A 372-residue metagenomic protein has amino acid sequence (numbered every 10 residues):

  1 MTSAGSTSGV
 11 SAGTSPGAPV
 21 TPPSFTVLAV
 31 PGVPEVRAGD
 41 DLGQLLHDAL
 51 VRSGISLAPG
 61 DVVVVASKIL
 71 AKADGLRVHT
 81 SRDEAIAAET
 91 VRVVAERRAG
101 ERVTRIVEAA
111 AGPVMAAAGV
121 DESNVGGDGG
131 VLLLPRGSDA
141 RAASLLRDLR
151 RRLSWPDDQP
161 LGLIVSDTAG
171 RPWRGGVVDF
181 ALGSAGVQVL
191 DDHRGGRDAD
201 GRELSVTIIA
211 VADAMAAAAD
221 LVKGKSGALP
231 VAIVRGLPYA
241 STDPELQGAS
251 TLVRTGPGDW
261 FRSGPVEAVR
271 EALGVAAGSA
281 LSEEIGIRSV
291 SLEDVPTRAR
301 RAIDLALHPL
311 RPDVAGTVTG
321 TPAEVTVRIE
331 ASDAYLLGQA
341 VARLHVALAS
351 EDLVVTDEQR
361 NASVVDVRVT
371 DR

Functional and structural regions predicted by a protein language model:
M1-S24, R368-R372: Actinobacteria-biased recognition of intrinsically disordered, low-complexity terminal regions
G17-T80: N-terminal, positively charged regions that mediate nucleic acid binding
P22-P31, R77-S123, L161-V325, S332 (+1 more regions): A structural signal for small-residue-enriched, beta-sheet-centric alpha/beta enzyme cores and oligomeric scaffold folds
L42-S53, A140-R150, L163, A218: Short, well-ordered amphipathic alpha-helical segments that serve as non-catalytic structural scaffolds within diverse
L50-L57, D148-D157, L310-V314: Phosphate/pyrophosphate-binding loops at sites that engage ATP/ADP/AMP, CoA/4′-phosphopantetheine, polyphosphate
G126-P135, L204: Short histidine-centered catalytic/ligand-binding loop motif
L132-F180: Internal active-site segments that recognize and position negatively charged phosphoryl groups and nucleotide moieties
A334-A342: Alpha-helical oligomerization interfaces
